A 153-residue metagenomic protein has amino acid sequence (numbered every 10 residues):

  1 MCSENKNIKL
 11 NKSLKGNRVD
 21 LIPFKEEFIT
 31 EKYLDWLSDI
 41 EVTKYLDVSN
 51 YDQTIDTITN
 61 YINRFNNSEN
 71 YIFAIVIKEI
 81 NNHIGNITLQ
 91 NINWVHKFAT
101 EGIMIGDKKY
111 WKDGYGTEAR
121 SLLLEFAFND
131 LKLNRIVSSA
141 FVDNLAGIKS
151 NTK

Functional and structural regions predicted by a protein language model:
M1-I29, D39, I72, V76-K153: Acyl-donor (CoA/ACP) binding surface of acyl/acetyltransferases
E26-L34, S38, I55, T59: An amphipathic alpha-helix signature
E31-K32, K44-Y45, N60, N82 (+1 more regions): Short, solvent-exposed alpha-helical surface patches in well-structured domains
L34, T59-N63, L124-F128: Solvent-exposed, non-membrane alpha-helical residues enriched in polar/charged side chains
D39-V42, N67: Short helix-loop boundary/capping segments at the starts of domains
E41-Y61: Conserved GNAT-fold acetyl-CoA-binding loop/helix
I62-A74: A short helix-loop-beta-strand connector motif used in the catalytic cores of GNAT acetyltransferases and, in some
